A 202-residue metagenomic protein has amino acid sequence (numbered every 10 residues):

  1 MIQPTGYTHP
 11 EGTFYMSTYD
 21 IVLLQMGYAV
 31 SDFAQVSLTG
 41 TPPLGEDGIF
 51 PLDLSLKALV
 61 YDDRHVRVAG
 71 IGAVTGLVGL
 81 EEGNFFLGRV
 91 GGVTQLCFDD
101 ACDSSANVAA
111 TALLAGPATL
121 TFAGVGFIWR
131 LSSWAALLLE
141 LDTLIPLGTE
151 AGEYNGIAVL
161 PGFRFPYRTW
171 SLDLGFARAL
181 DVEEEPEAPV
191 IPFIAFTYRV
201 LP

Functional and structural regions predicted by a protein language model:
M1-A115, T119-F122, I128-P202: Transmembrane beta-barrel domains of Gram-negative outer membranes and organellar outer membranes
